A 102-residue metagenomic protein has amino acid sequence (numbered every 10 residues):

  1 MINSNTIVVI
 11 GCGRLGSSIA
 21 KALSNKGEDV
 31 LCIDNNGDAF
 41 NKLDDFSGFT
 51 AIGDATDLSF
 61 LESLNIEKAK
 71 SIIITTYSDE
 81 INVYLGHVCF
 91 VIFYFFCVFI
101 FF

Functional and structural regions predicted by a protein language model:
M1-F102: Cytosolic regulatory regions of ion transport systems
